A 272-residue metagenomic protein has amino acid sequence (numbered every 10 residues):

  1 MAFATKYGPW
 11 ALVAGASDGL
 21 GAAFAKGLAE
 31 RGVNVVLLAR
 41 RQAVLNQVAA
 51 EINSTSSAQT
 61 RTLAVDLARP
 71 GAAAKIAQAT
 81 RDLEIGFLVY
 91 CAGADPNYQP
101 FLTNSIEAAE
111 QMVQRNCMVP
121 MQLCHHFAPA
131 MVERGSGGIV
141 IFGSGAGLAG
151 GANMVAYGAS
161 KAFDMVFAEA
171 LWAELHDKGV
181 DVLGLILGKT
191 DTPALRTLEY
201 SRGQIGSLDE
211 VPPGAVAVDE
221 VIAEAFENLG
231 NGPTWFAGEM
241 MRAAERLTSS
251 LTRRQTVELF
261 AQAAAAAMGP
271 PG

Functional and structural regions predicted by a protein language model:
W10, S17-D18: Conserved glycine-rich cofactor-binding loop
A14, I85-G93, N116, I141: Rossmann-fold scaffold of SDR-type NAD(P)-dependent oxidoreductases
R31-Q47: Conserved glycine-rich Rossmann-like NAD(P)H-binding loop of the short-chain dehydrogenase/reductase
R69, A74, Q78, F87 (+2 more regions): Conserved mid-core segment of classical short-chain dehydrogenase/reductases
L102-Q122, V132, S136, D164: Catalytic Tyr-X3-Lys loop
C124, S160: Active-site helix of classical SDR
S144: Residue(s) in the substrate-gating loop at a strand-loop-helix junction that position the organic substrate next
G184, G203-R253: C-terminal helical subdomain
